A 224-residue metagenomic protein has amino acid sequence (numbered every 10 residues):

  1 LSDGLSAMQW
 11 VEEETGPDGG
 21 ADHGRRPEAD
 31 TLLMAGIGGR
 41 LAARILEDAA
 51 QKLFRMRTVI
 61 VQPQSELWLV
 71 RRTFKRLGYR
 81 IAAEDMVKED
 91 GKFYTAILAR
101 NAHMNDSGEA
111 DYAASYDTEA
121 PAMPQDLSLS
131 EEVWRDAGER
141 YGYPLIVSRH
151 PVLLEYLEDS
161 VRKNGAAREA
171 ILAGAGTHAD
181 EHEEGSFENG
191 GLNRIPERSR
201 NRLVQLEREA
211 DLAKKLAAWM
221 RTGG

Functional and structural regions predicted by a protein language model:
L1-R26: S-adenosyl-L-methionine
S2-G4, A35-G39: N-terminal glycine-rich "phosphate-gripper" loop used for MgATP/nucleotide binding and carboxylate activation
M8, R40-L41, L67, N105: Glycine-rich nucleotide phosphate-binding loop and flanking beta-alpha elements of Rossmann-like dinucleotide-binding
V11, P27-A29, Q51-R57: Short, surface-exposed connector motifs at secondary-structure boundaries
G24-R25, A42-I45: A positional/architectural concept
R26-G36: Short SAM/SAH-binding signature in class I
R44-N101: C-terminal substrate-binding/active-site "lid" region of AdoMet-derived donor-dependent transferases
A102-G224: An accessory alpha-helical subdomain
